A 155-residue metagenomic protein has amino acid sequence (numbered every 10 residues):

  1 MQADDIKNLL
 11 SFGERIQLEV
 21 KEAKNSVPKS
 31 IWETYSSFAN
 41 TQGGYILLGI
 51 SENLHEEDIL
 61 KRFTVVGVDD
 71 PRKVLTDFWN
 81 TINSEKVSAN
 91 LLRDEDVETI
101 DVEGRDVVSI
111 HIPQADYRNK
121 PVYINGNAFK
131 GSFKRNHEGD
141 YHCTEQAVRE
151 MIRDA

Functional and structural regions predicted by a protein language model:
M1-A155: Conserved N-terminal catalytic/coupling substructures associated with nucleotide/phosphate chemistry
